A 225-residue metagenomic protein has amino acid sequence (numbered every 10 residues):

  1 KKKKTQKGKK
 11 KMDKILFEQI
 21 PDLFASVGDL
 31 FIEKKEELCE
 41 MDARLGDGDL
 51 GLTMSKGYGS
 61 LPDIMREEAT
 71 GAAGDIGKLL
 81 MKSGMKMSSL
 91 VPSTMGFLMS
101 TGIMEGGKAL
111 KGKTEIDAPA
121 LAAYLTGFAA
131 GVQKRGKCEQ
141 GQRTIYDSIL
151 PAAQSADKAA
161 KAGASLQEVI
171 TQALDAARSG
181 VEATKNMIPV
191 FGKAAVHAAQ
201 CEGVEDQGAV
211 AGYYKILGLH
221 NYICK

Functional and structural regions predicted by a protein language model:
K1-K225: N-terminal loops that bind phosphate or other acidic moieties and the adjacent beta-alpha structural core
